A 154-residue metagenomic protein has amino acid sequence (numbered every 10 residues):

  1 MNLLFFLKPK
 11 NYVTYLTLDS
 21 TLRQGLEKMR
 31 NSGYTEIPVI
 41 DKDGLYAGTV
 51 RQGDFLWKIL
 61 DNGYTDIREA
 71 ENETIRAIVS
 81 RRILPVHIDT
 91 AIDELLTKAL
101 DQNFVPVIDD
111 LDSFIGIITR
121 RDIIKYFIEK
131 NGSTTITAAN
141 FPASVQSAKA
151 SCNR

Functional and structural regions predicted by a protein language model:
M1-Y12, R51-Q102, T119-R154: Tandem CBS (Bateman) regulatory domains
Y15-Y34, I40-D41, L84-Q102, I108-D110 (+1 more regions): The conserved cystathionine-beta-synthase
R23-D66: Acidic (E/D-rich), amphipathic helical modules within compact regulatory domains
Y46, S113-F114: Short glycine/threonine-rich beta-strand-turn micro-motifs
